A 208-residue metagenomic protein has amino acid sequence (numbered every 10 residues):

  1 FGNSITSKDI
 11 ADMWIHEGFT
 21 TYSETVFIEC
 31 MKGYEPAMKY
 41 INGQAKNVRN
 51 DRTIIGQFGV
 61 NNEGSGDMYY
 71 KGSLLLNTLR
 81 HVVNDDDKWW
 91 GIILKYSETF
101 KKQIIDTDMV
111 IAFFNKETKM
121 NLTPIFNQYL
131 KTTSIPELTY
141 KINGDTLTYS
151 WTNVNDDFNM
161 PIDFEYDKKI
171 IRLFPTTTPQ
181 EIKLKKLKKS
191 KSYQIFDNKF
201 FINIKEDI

Functional and structural regions predicted by a protein language model:
F1-M38: Zinc-dependent metallopeptidase catalytic helix centered on the HExxH motif and its immediate flanking segment
S7-K8, Q57-N62, S97-E98, I111: Short beta-alpha connecting loops at secondary-structure transitions that line or flank enzyme active sites
F19-V26, G43, L75-T78, F113: Generic recognition of well-ordered alpha-helical segments
V26-R49, N84, K88-G91: Short helix/loop segments within enzyme catalytic domains that coordinate or immediately flank catalytic cofactors
N42-S73: Metalloprotease/metallohydrolase-associated module, dominated by Zn2+-dependent proteases
S65-L147: Amphipathic alpha-helical substructures
L122-T123, L138-N198: Beta-strand-rich binding/interaction modules
D197-D207: Short acidic/polar inter-strand loop motif in beta-rich domains
